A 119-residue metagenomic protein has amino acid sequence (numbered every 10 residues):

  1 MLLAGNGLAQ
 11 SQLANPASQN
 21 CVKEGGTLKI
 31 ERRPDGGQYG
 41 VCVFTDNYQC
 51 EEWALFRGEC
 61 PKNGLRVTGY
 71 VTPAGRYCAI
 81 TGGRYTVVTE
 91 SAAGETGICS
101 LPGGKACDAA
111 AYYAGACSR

Functional and structural regions predicted by a protein language model:
M1-L3: Sec-dependent N-terminal signal peptides
G5-R119: Mitochondrial intermembrane space
